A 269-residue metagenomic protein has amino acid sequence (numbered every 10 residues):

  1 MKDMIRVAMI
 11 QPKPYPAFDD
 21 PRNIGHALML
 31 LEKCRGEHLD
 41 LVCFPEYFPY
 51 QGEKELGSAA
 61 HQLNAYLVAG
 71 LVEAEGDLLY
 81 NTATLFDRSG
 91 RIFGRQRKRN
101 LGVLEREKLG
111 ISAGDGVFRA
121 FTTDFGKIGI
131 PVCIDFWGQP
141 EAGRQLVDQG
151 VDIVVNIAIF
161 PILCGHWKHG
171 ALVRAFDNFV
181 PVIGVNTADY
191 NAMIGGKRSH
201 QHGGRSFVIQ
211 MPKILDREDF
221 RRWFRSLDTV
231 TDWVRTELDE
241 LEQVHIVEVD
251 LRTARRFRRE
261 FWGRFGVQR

Functional and structural regions predicted by a protein language model:
M4-P16, C43, K127-D135, V155: Active-site-proximal beta-strand elements of phosphoester/diester hydrolases
R6, V68, T82, V117 (+1 more regions): Conserved beta-strand and immediately adjacent loop positions that scaffold enzyme active sites
P12, Y47, D135-F136, I159-F160 (+1 more regions): Active-site metal-binding loops of divalent metal-dependent hydrolases
Y15-R99, L104, F160-V180: Cys-nucleophile CN-hydrolase/nitrilase-fold catalytic domain and related Cys-dependent amidase chemistry that acts on
E75-D152, I157-V173, H202, R222-W233 (+3 more regions): Active-site catalytic loop in hydrolytic enzyme cores
A120, A188-R269: C-terminal beta-strand edge segments of enzyme domains
